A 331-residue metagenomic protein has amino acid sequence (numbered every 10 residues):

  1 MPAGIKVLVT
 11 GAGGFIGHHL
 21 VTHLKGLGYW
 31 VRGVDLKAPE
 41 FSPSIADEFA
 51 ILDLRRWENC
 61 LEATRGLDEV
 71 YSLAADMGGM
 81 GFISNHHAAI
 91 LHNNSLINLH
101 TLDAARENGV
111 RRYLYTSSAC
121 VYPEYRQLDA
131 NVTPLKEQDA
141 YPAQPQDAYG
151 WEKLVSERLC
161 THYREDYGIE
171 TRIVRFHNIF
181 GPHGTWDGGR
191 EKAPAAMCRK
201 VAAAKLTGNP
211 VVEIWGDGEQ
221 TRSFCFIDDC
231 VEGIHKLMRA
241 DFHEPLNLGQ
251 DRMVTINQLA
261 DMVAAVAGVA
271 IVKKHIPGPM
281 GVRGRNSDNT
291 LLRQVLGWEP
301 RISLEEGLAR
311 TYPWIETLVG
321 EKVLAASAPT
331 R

Functional and structural regions predicted by a protein language model:
V7-L27: N-terminal Rossmann NAD(P)H-binding glycine-rich loop of SDR-like oxidoreductase domains
H23-G26, L52, A203-R331: C-terminal substrate-binding subdomain of Rossmann-fold SDR/epimerase-dehydratase oxidoreductases
S44-W57: Rossmann-fold cofactor-recognition segment
L54-N94, A104-E107: NAD(P)H-binding glycine-rich loop region in Rossmannoid oxidoreductase-like domains and their noncatalytic homologs
L91, S95, P145-E157, D187-A195 (+2 more regions): Short-chain dehydrogenase/reductase
L99-Q146: Conserved Rossmann-fold NAD(P)-dependent oxidoreductase catalytic core, especially the SDR/UDP-sugar
V121-P123, R172-P194, T221: Flexible, glycine-rich beta-alpha linker
Q144-R172, A196-L206: Active-site Tyr-X1-5-Lys
